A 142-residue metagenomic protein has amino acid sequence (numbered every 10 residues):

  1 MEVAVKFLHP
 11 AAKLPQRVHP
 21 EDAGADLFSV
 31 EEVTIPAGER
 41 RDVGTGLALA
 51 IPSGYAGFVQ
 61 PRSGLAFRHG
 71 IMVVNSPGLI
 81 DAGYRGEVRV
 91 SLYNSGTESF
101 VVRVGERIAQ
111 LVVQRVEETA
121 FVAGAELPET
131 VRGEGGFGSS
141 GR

Functional and structural regions predicted by a protein language model:
M1-R142: DUTPase catalytic domain/fold
